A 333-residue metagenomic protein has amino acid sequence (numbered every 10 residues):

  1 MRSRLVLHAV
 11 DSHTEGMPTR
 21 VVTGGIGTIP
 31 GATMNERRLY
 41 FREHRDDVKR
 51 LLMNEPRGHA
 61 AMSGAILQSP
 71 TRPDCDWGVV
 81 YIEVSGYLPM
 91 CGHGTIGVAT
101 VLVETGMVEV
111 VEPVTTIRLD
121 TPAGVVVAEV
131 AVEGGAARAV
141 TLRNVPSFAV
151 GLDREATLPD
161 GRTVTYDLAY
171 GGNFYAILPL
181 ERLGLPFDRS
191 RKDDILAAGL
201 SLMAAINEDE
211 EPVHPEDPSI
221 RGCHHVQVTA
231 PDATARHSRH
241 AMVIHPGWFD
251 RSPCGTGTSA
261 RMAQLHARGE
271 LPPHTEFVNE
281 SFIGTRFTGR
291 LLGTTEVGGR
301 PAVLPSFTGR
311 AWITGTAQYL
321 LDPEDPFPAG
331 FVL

Functional and structural regions predicted by a protein language model:
M1-A169, A176-L333: A glycine-rich beta-to-alpha transition motif near the start of alpha/beta enzyme domains, typified by
